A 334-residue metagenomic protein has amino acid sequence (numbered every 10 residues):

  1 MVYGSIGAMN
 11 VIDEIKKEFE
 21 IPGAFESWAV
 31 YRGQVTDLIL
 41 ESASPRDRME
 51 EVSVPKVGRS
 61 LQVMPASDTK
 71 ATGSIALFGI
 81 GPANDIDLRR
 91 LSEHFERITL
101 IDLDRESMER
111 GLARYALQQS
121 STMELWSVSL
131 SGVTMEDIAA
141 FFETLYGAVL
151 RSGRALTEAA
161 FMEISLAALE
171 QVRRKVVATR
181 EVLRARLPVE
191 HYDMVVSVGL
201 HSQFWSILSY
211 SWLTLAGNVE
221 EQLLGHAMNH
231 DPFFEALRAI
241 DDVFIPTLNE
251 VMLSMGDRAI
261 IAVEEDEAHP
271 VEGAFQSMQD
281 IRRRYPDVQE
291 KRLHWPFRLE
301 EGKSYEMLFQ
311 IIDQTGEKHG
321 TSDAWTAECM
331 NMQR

Functional and structural regions predicted by a protein language model:
V2-K56, D68: Class I SAM-dependent methyltransferase Rossmann-like catalytic core, especially the SAM/SAH-binding loop
G4, R90, T99-E190, G199 (+2 more regions): Class I S-adenosyl-L-methionine-dependent methyltransferase module
A71-A83: Conserved class I S-adenosyl-L-methionine
G81-F95: Conserved SAM-binding loop of SAM-dependent methyltransferases across substrates and taxa, primarily the Class I
V196: A conserved beta-strand element that flanks and buttresses the S-adenosyl-L-methionine
V219-F234, G256-E264: Conserved beta-strand signature within the Rossmann-like core of class I S-adenosyl-L-methionine
D241, I245-I281: Conserved Class I SAM-dependent methyltransferase catalytic core
E264-R334: Charged, low-complexity C-terminal accessory regions
